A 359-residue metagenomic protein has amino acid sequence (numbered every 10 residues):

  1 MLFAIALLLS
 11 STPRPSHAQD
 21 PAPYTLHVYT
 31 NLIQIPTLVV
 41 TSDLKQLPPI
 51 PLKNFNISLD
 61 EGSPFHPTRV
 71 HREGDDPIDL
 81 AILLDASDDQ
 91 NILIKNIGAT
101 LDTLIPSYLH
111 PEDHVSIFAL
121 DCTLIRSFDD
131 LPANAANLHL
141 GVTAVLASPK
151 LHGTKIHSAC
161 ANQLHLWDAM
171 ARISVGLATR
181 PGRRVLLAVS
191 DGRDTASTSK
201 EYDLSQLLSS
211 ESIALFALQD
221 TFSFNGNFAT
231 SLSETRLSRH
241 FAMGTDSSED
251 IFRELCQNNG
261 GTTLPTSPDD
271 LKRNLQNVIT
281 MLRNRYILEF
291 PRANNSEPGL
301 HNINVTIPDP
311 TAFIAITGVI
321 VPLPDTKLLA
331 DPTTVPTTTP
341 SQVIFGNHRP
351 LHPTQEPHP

Functional and structural regions predicted by a protein language model:
M1-S10: Bacterial N-terminal signal peptides
R14-P359: Scaffold/interface architecture of coatomer-like assemblies
